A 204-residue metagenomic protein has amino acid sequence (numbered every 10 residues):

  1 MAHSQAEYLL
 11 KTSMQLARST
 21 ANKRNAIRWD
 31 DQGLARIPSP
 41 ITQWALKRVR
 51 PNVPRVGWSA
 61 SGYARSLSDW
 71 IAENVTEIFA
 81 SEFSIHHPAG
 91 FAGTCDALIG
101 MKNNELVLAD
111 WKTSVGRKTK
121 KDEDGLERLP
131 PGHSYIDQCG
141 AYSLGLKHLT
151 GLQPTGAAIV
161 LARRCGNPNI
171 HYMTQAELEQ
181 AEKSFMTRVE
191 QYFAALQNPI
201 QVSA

Functional and structural regions predicted by a protein language model:
M1-A92: Metal-dependent nuclease catalytic cores that hydrolyze phosphodiester bonds in DNA/RNA, characterized by
F79-P199: Mg2+/Mn2+-dependent nuclease catalytic core
V202-A204: Short intrinsically disordered terminal tails
